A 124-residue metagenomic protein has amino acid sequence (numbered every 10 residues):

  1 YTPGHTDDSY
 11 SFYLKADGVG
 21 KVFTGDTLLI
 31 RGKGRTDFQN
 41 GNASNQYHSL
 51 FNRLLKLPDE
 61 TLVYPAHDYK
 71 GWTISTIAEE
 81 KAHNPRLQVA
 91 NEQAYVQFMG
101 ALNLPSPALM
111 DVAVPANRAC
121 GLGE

Functional and structural regions predicted by a protein language model:
Y1-P65: Catalytic core of the metallo-beta-lactamase
G41, N45-E124: Accessory terminal helices/loops
